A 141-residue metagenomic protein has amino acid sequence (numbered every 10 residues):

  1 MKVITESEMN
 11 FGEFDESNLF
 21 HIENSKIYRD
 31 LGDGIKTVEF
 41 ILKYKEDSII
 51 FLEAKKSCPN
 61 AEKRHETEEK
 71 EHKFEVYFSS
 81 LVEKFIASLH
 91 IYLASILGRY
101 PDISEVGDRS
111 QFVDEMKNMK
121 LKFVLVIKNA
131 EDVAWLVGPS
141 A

Functional and structural regions predicted by a protein language model:
M1-V38: Basic, amphipathic N-terminal segments that precede the first structured/catalytic domain
D15, D132-A141: Polybasic (Lys/Arg-rich)
G34, V82-F85, V133-L136: Short Lys/Arg-rich amphipathic alpha-helical segments
E39-K45, V113: Short amphipathic alpha-helices and their capping/turn segments at secondary-structure boundaries
F40-L42, I50-K56: Conserved catalytic cores of phosphodiester-cleaving nucleases, focusing on short active-site segments
S48-I50, K122: Structural motif
S57-N60, N129-W135: Short acidic, S/G/P-rich loop/turn micro-motifs used as interaction or catalytic elements
S57-V124: Catalytic cores of nucleic-acid endonucleases
